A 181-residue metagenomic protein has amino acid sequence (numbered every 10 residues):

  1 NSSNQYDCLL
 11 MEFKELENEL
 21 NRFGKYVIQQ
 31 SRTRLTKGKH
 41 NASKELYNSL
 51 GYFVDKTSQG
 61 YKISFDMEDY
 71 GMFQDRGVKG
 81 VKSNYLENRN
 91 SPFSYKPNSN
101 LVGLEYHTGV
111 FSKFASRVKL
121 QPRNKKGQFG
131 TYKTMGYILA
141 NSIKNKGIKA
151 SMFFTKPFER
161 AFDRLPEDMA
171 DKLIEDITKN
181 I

Functional and structural regions predicted by a protein language model:
N4-C8, E45-I181: Charged, low-complexity interaction tracts
Y6-D55, G60: Charge-rich, low-complexity N-terminal segments
